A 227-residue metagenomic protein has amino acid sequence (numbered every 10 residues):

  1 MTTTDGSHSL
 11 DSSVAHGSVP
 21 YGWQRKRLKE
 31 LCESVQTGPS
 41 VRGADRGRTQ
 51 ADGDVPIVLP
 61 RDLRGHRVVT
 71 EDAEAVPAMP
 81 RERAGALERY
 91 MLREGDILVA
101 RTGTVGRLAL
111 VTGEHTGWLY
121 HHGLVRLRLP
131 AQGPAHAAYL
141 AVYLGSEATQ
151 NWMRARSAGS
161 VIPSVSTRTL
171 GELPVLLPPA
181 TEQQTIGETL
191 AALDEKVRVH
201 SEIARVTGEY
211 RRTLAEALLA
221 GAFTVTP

Functional and structural regions predicted by a protein language model:
M1-D45, P179-P227: Non-catalytic DNA-recognition/assembly elements of restriction-modification systems
K29-D45, D62-E94: Sequence-specific dsDNA recognition surfaces
R46-V55, T70-P77, Y90-L92, L110-G123: Short, surface-exposed loop/turn microsegments at beta-strand edges and helix-strand junctions
P56-L59, L92, L98-A100: Short hydrophobic-aromatic micro-motifs
L63-H66, A84, I97, T104-G106 (+3 more regions): Short, charged/polar surface micro-motifs in flexible loops or helix N-caps
R101-V142: A short beta-sheet element
W118-G123, G159-T185: A short glycine-rich beta-alpha junction/loop motif
Q132-G159: Glycine- and charge-enriched low-complexity intrinsically disordered segments
